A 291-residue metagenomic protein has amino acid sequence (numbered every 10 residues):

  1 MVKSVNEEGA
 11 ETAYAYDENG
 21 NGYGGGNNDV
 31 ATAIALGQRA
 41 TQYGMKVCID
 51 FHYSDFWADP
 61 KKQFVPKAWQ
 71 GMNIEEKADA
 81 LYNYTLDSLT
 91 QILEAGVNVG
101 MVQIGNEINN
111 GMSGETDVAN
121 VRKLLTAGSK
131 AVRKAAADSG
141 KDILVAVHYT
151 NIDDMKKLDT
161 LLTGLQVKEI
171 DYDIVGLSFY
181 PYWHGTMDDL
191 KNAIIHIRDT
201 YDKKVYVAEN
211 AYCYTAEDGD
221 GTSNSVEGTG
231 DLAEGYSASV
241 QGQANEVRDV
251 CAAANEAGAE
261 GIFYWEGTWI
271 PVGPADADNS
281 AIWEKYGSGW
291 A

Functional and structural regions predicted by a protein language model:
M1-K3, V47-F51, G100-I104, V145-V147 (+3 more regions): Hydrophobic faces of well-ordered beta-strands that scaffold small-molecule active sites in alpha/beta enzyme cores
M1-Q42, K46, H52-A80, G176 (+1 more regions): N-terminal substrate-binding region of glycoside hydrolase catalytic domains
V5, H52-F56, I104-N109, H148-D153 (+3 more regions): Active-site beta-loop-alpha junctions enriched in small/polar residues
G9, D55-F64, N110-S113, Y214-G221 (+1 more regions): Short acidic/His/Gly/Ser-rich catalytic and metal-binding motifs that mark active-site loops of diverse hydrolases
N28-T32, D189, G242-E246: Short, glycine/acidic-rich beta->alpha junctions
V30-A31, D59-Q166, I170-Y172, G185-I194 (+1 more regions): Active-site cleft segment of glycoside hydrolase catalytic domains centered on the general acid/base Glu
K134-L144, D159-D231, R248-E260: Glycoside hydrolase catalytic-domain groove-lining segments
N192, H196, T215-G228, L232 (+3 more regions): Aromatic-rich peripheral "rim/lid" segments of glycoside hydrolase catalytic domains that contact and position glycan
